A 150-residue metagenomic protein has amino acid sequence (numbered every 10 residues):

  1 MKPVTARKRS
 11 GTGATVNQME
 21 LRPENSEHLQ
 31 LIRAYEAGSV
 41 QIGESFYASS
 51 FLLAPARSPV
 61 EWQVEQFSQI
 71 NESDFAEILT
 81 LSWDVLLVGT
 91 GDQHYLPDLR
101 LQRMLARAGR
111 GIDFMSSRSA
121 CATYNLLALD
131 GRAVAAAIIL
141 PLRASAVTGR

Functional and structural regions predicted by a protein language model:
K2-S73, L81, L129-R150: Non-catalytic interface/targeting segments
V60-W62, H94-P97, T123: Short active-site-adjacent helix-start/loop capping segments
I78-M115: Mid-chain, well-packed structural core segment of small domains
S117-A122: Short acidic loop-to-helix transition motifs that present clustered carboxylates
T123-L129: Conserved phosphate-binding catalytic cores of ATP/NTP-utilizing and phosphoryl-transfer enzymes
